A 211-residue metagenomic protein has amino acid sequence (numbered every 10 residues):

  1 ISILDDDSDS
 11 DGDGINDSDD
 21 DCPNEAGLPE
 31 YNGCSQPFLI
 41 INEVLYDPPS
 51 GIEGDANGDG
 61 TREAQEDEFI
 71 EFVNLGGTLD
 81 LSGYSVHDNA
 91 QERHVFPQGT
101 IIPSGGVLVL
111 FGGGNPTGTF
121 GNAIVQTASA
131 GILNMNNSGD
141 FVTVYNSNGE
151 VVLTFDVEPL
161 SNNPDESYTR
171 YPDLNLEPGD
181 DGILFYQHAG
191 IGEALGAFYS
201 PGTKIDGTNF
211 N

Functional and structural regions predicted by a protein language model:
I1-I3: C-terminal edge beta-strand
D6-F38: Extracellular calcium-associated, cysteine-rich motifs in secreted modular proteins
C34-N211: Intrinsically disordered, low-complexity linkers and terminal tails enriched in Ser/Thr/Pro/Gly with interspersed basic
